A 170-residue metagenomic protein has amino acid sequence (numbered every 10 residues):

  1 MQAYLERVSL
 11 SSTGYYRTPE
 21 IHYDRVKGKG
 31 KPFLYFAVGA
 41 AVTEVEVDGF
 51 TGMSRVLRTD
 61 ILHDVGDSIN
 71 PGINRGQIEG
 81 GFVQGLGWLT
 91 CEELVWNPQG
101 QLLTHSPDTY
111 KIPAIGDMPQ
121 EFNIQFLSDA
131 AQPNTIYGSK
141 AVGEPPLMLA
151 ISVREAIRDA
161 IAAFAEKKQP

Functional and structural regions predicted by a protein language model:
M1-P170: C-terminal catalytic domains of large/alpha subunits in multi-subunit enzymes
